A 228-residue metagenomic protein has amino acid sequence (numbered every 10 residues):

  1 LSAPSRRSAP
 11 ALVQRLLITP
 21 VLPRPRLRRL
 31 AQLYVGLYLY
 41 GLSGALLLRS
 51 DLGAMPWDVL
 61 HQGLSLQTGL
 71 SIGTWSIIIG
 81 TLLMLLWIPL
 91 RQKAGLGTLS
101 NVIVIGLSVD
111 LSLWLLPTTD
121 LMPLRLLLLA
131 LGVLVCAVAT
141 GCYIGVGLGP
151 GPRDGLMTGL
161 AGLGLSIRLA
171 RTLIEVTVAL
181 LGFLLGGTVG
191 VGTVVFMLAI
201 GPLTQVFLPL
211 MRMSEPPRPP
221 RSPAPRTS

Functional and structural regions predicted by a protein language model:
S2-T227: Core subunits and conserved enzymes of cellular information-processing and envelope-translocation systems across
